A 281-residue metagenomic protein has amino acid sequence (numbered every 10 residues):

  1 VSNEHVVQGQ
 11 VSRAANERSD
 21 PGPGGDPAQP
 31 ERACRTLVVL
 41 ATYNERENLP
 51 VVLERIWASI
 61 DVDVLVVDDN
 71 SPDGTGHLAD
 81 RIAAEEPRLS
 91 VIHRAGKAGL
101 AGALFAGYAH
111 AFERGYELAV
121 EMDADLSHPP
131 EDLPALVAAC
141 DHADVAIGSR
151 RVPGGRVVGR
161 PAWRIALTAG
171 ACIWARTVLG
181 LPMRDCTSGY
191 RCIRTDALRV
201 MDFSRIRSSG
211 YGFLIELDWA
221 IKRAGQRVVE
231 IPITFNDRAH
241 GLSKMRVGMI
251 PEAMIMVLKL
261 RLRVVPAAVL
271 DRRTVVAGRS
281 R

Functional and structural regions predicted by a protein language model:
V1-A33, V178-L181, F203-R281: Hydrophobic helical membrane-anchoring modules
G22, N44-A58: Short, well-formed alpha-helical segments that are part of the catalytic scaffolds of diverse glycosyltransferases
R35-L37, D63, E216: Cell-envelope/extracellular polymer assembly enzymes that use nucleotide-activated donors
T36-E45, V52, V67: A conserved hydrophobic helix/loop-capping motif in glycosyltransferases and polysaccharide synthases
L40, V62-S71, I92-H93, M122: Short beta-strand/loop segment that forms part of the nucleotide-sugar
E45-N48, S71, P129: Donor nucleotide-sugar binding loop of glycosyltransferases
D68-L78, L126: A conserved acidic beta->alpha catalytic loop
I92-E113, L118, P130-Y211, R238-A253: Acceptor/aglycone-binding surface of glycosyltransferases and processive sugar-polymer synthases
